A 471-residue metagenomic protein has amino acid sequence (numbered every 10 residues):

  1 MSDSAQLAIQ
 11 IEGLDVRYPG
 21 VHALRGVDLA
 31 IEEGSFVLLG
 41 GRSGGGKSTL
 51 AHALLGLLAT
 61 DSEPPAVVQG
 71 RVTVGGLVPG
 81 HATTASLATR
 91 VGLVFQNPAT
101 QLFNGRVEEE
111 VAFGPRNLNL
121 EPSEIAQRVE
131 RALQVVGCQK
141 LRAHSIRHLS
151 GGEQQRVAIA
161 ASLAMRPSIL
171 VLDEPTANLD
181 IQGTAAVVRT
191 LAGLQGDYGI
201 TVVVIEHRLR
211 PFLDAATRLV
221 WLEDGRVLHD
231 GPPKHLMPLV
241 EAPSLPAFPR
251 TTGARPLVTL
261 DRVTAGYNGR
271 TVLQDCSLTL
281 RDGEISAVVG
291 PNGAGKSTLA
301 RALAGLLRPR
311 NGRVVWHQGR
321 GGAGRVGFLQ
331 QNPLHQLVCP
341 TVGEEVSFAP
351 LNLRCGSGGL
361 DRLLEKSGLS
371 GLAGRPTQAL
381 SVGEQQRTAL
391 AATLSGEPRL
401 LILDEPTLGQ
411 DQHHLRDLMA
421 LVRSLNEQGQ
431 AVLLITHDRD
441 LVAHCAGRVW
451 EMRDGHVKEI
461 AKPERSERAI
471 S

Functional and structural regions predicted by a protein language model:
I9, L24, V258, L273-D275: Conserved structural motif at the start of ABC-family nucleotide-binding domains
G40-R42, V289-P291: The feature captures the beta-strand-to-loop junction immediately N-terminal to the Walker
L55, A304: Helix-to-loop junction immediately C-terminal to a conserved catalytic motif
R71-S86, L306-R308, R313-L329: ABC ATPase NBD Q-loop/coupling interface
S123-L141, C355-L372: Conserved ABC ATPase "signature" region
S145-L149, E153, P376-L380, E384: Conserved ABC ATPase signature
L170-D173, L401-D404: Catalytic Walker B motif of ABC-type/P-loop ATPase nucleotide-binding domains
